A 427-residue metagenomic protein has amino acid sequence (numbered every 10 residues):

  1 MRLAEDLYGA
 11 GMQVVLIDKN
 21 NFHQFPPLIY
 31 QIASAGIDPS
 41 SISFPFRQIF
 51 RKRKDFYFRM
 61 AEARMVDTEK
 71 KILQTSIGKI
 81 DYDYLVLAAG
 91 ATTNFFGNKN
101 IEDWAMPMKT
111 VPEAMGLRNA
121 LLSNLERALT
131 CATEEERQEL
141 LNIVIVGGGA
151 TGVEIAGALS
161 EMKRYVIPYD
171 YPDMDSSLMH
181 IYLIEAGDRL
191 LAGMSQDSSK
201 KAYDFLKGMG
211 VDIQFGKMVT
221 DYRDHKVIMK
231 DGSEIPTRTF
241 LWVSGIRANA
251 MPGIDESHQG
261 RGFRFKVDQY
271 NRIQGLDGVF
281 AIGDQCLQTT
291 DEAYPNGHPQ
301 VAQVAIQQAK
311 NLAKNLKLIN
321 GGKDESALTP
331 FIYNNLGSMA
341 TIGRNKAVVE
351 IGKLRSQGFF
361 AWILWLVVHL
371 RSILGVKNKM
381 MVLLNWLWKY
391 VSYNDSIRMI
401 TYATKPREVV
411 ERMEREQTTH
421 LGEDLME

Functional and structural regions predicted by a protein language model:
M1-R59, R64, A150-G193, L241 (+1 more regions): Beta1-alpha1 glycine-rich phosphate/pyrophosphate-binding loop at the start of Rossmann-like nucleotide-binding domains
I17-K19, A89, G148, A186 (+2 more regions): Cofactor-binding loop segments of dinucleotide-utilizing enzymes, especially the Rossmann-like FAD- and NAD(P)+-binding
K54-M65, S160-Q269, I273-G275: A Rossmann-like FAD-binding core segment of flavoenzymes
F56-V144, L241: FAD-binding core/adjacent interface of flavoenzyme oxidoreductases
G90-T93, A156, I246-A248: Short glycine-rich anion-binding loops that position phosphate/pyrophosphate groups of nucleotides and phosphorylated
D103-T133, H225-I228, E234-Q307: FAD-site-proximal beta/loop scaffold in flavoenzymes
R137-M194, K201, D212-Q214, P299-P330 (+1 more regions): Rossmann-like dinucleotide-binding core of oxidoreductases
A313-E427: C-terminal, flexible cofactor-proximal segment of oxidoreductases
